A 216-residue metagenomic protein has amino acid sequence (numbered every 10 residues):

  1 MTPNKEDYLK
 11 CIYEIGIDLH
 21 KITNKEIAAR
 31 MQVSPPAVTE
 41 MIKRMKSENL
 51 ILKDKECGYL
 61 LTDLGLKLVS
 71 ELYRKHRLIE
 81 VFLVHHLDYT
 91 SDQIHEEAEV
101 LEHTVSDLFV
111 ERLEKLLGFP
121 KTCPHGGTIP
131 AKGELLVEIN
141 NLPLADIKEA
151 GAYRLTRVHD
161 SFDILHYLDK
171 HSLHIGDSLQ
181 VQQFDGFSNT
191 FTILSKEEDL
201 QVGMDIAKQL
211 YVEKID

Functional and structural regions predicted by a protein language model:
D18-E26: Short acidic, hydrophobic short linear motifs in intrinsically disordered regions
A29, K46-S47: Alpha-helical residues within the helix-turn-helix
P36, D92: Key DNA-contact positions within bacterial/archaeal DNA-binding proteins
I42-K43: Short, hydrophobic-biased segments on the C-terminal half of alpha helices that form "recognition helices"
S47-D54: A short, conserved structural fragment
C57-H76: Basic, amphipathic "hinge/linker" alpha-helix immediately C-terminal to the N-terminal HTH DNA-binding motif
E102-Q209: Mid-protein regulatory/catalytic core that forms ligand/cofactor-binding pockets and protein-protein interaction
